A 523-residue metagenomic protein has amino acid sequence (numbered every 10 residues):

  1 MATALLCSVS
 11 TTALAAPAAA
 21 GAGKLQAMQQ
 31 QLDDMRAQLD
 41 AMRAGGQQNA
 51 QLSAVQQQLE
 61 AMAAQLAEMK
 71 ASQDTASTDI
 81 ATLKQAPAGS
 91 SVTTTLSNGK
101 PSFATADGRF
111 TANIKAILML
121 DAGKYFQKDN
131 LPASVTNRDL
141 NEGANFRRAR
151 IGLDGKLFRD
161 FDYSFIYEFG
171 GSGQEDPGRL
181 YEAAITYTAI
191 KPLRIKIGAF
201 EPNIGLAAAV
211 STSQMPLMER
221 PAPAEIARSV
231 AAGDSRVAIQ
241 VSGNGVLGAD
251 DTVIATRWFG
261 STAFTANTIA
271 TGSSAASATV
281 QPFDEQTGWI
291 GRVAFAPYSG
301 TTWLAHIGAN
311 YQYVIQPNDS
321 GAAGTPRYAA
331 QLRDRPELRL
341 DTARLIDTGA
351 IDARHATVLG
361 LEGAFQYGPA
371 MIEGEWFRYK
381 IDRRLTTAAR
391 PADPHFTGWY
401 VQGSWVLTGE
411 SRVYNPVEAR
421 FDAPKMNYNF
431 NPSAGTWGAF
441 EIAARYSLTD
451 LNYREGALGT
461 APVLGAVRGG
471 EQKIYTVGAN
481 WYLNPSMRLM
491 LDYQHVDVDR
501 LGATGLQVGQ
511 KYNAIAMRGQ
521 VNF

Functional and structural regions predicted by a protein language model:
M1-L14: Gram-negative bacterial Sec-dependent N-terminal signal peptides
L14-M119, F126, L131, L407 (+3 more regions): N-terminal periplasmic/intermembrane-space "pro-region" immediately following the signal or transit peptide
Q47, G170-S172, Y475: Glycine-/small-residue-rich active-site loops that bind phosphorylated ligands and cofactors
S91, N141-E142, R228-A232, P282-F283 (+3 more regions): Short Gly/Pro-enriched turn/cap motifs at secondary-structure boundaries
N98-P317, H395-Y400, W405-A434, A439-G456: Outer membrane beta-barrel
A184-Y187, Y311, G321-F523: Outer-membrane beta-barrel pore domains
